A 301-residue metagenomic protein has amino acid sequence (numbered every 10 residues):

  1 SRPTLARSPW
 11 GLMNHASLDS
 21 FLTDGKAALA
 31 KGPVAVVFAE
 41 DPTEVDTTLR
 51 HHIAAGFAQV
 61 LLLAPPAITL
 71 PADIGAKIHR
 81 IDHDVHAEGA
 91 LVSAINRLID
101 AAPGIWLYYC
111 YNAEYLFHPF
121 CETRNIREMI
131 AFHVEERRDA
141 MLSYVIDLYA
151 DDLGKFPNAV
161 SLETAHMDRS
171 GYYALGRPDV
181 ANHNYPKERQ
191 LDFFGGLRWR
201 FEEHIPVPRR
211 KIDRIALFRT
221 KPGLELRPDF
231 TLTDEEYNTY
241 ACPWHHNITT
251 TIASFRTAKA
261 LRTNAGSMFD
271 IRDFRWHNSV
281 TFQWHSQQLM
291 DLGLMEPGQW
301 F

Functional and structural regions predicted by a protein language model:
P3-D46: N-proximal low-complexity "stem/linker" segments adjacent to membrane-targeting elements
V37, A58-P65: Short, hydrophobic beta-strand segments that form beta-sheet elements in well-ordered domains
R50-Q59: Short, acidic, metal-binding catalytic loop of nucleotide-sugar glycosyltransferases
F57, P103-G104, E135-A140: Short, high-confidence coil segments that cap the C-terminus of an alpha-helix and link into the following beta-strand
L61-L62, L107-C110, D139-Y144: A structural signal for short, well-ordered beta-strand segments and their strand-loop junctions that often border
P65-C110, Y115-T123, R127: Active-site-proximal specificity loops/subdomain of glycosyltransferases
F120-F301: Catalytic-site signature of metal-activated, phosphate-bearing donor transferases, centered on the GT-A/GT-A-like
